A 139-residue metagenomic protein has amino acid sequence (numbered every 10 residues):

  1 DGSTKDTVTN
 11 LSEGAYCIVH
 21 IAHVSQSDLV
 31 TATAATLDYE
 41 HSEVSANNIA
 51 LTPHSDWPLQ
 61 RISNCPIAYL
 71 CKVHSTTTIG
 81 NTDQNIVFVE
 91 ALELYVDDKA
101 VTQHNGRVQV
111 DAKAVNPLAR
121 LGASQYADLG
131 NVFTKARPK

Functional and structural regions predicted by a protein language model:
D1-K139: Basic, polyanion-binding surface patches
